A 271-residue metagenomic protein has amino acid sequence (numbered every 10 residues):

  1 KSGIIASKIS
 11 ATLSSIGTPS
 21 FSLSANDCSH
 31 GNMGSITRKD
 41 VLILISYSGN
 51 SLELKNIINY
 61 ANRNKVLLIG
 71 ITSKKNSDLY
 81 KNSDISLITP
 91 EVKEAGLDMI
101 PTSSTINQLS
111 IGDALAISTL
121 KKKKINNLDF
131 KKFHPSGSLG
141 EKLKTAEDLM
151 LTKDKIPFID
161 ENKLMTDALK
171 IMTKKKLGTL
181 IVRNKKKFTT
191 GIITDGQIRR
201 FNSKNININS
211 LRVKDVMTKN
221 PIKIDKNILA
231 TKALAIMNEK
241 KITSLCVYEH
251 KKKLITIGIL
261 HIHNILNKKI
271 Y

Functional and structural regions predicted by a protein language model:
S2-T119, K123: Glycine-rich phosphate-binding loops that contact phosphosugars or nucleotide phosphates
I16, N64, T89, A114-N126 (+6 more regions): Change "in soluble alpha/beta enzymes" to "in soluble alpha/beta proteins
K39, L143-I156, S210-P221: Bateman (tandem CBS) regulatory domains
I43, L115, L149, M172 (+5 more regions): Terminal peptide-recognition signature
A95, K121-L151: Internal, active-site/partner-interface "lid" segment
F158-K176, R183, N202-N205, K223-T243 (+2 more regions): The conserved cystathionine-beta-synthase
L180-V182, K187-I208, R212-I222, K226 (+1 more regions): Helical hairpin unit composed of two closely spaced alpha helices linked by a short loop
G191-T194, T243, I257-I265: Short hydrophobic beta-strand motif reused across regulatory alpha/beta modules
